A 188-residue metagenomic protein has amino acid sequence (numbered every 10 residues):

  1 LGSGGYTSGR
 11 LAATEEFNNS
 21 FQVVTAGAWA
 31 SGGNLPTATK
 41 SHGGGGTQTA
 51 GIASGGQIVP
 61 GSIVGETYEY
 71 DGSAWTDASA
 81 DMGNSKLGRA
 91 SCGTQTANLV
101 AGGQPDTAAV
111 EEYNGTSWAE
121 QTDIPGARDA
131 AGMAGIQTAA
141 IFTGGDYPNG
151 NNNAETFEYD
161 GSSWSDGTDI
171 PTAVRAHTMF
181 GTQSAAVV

Functional and structural regions predicted by a protein language model:
L1-V188: Polar, enzyme-active/binding microenvironments
